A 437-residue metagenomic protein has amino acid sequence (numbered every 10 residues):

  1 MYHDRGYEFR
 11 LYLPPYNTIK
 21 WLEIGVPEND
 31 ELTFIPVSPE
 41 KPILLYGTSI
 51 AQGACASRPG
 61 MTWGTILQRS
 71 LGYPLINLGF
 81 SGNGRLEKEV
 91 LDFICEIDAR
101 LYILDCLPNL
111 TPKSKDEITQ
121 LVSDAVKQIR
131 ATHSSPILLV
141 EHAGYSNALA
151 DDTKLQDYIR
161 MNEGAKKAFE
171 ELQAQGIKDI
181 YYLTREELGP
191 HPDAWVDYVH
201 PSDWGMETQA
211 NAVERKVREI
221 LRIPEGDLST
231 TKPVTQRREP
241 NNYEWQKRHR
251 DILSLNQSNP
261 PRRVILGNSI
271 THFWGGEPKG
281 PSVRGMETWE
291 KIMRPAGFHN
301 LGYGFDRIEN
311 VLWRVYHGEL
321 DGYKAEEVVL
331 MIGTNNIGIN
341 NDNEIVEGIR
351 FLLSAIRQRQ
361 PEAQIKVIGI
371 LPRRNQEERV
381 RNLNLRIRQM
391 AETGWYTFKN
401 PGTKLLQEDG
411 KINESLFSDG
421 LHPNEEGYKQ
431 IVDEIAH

Functional and structural regions predicted by a protein language model:
Y2, F9-F80, K88-D98, G226-K324: Serine-esterase "nucleophile elbow" of acetyl-processing enzymes
P42-L45, L75-L78, L101-D105, P136-L139 (+8 more regions): Structural recognition of the beta-strand scaffold that forms the well-ordered cores of secreted hydrolase catalytic
I50-A54, K113-S114, H299-L301, N335-D342 (+2 more regions): Second-shell loop/turn segments in exported
P59, L67, L86-A131, H142-N147 (+4 more regions): Oxyanion-hole/transition-state-stabilizing segment in secreted/luminal serine hydrolases and related acyltransferases
T62, I66, E89, E117 (+13 more regions): Extracytoplasmic/secreted proteins, especially bacterial periplasmic and envelope-associated proteins
L71, L75-Y182, P192, D197 (+3 more regions): Catalytic cores of extracellular degradative/oxidative enzymes
I97, T132-H133, G176, N259 (+3 more regions): A structural signal for short coil/turn segments at secondary-structure junctions
Y145-S229, R374-H437: Catalytic His-Asp segment of secreted/periplasmic serine-dependent ester chemistry enzymes
